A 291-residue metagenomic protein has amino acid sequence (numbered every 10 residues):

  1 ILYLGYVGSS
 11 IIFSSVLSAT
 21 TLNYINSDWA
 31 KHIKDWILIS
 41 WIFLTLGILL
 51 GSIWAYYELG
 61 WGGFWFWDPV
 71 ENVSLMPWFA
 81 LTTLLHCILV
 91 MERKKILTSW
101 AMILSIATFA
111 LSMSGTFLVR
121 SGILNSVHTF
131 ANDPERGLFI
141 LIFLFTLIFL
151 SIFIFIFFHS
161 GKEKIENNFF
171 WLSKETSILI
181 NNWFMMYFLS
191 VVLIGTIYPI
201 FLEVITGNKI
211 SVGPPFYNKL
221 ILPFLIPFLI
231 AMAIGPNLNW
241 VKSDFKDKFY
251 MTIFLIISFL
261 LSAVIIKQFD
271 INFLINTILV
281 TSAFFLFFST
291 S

Functional and structural regions predicted by a protein language model:
I1-S52: A conserved hydrophobic secondary-structure block that centers on an alpha-helix together with its immediately flanking
L2-G8, F43, G47, G62-T83: Functional transmembrane alpha-helices
G5-S14, W78, L225-M232: Hydrophobic alpha-helical transmembrane segments
S9-I12, L75, L81, L85-K95 (+2 more regions): Transmembrane-helix bundle segments that line or gate the permeation/cavity pathway in multi-pass membrane proteins
T21-I42, V90-I106, P134-L138, N168-I180 (+1 more regions): Membrane-interfacial loop-to-helix junctions in multi-pass inner-membrane proteins
L50-E71, G122-T129: Interfacial helix-loop-helix junctions of multi-pass membrane proteins
P69-M76, S126, F130-S291: Contiguous transmembrane helix-bundle modules in multi-pass membrane proteins
